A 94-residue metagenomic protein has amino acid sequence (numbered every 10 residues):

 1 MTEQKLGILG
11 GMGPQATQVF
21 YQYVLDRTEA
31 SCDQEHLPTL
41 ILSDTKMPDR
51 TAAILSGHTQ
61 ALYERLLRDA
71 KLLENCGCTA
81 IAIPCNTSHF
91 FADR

Functional and structural regions predicted by a protein language model:
M1-R94: Non-catalytic structural scaffold of enzyme domains
